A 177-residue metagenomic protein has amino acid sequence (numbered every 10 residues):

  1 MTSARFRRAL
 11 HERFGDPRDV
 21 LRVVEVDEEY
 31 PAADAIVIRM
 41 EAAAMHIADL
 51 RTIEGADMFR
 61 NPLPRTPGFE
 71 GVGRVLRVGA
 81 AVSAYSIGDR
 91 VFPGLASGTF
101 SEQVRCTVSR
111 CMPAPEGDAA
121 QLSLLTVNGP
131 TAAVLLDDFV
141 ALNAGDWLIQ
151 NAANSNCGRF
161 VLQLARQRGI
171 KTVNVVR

Functional and structural regions predicted by a protein language model:
R7, R22, D27, R39 (+3 more regions): Residues located in well-ordered beta-strands
D27-M45, A56-G98: Glycine-rich beta-strand-centered segment in the early N-terminal region that forms part of a ligand/cofactor-binding
A48-E54: Cytochrome P450 core scaffold surrounding the K-helix E-X-X-R motif and the conserved "meander" helix-loop region
S86, E116-D118, A141-W147: Short helix-loop-beta connector
D89-R90, Q103, W147, Q167: Residue-level marker of beta-strand positions
L95-V108: A structural motif shared across PLP-dependent enzymes of the aminotransferase-like
Q121-L124: C-terminal boundary of histidine-terminating zinc-finger modules
T126-R177: Mid-domain Rossmann-like dinucleotide-binding core that forms the NAD(H)/NADP(H) cofactor-binding site
